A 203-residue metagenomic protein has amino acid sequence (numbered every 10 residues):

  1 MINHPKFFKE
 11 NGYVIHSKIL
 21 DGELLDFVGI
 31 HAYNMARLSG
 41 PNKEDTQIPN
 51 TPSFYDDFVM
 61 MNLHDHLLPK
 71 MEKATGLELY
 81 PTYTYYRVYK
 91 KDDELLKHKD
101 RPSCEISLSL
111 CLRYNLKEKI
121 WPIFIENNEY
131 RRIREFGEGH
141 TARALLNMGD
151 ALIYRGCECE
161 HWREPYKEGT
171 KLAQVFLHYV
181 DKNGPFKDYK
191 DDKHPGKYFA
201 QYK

Functional and structural regions predicted by a protein language model:
M1-T75: Non-heme Fe(II)/2-oxoglutarate
A74, D93-K97, R163-E164: Short helix-to-loop capping/linker segments positioned immediately adjacent to catalytic or ligand/cofactor-binding
G76-Y85: A short coil-to-beta-strand element that immediately follows conserved catalytic motifs
V88: Conserved active-site beta-strand element of glycosyltransferases/polysaccharide synthases
K91-C157, T170-A173, K182-H194: Catalytic core of non-heme Fe(II) oxygenases with the double-stranded beta-helix
C157-H161, Y166: Short, charged beta-turn/beta-strand-edge "cap" motif at the junction between a beta-strand and an adjacent loop
H178-V180: An acidic, glycine-/histidine-flanked metal-binding catalytic module
D191-K203: Acidic/histidine-enriched, glycine/proline-rich intrinsically disordered or flexible terminal extensions
